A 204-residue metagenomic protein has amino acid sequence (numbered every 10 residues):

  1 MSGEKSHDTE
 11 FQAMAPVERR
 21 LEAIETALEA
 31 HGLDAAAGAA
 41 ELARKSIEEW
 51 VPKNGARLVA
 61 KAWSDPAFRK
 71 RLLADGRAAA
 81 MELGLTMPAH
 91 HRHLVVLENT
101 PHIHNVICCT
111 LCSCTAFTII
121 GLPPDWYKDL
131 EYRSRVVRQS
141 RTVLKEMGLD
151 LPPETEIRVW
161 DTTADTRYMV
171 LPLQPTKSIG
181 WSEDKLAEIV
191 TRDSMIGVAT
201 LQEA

Functional and structural regions predicted by a protein language model:
S2-A204: Terminal, compositionally biased segments used for targeting/anchoring and flexible tails
